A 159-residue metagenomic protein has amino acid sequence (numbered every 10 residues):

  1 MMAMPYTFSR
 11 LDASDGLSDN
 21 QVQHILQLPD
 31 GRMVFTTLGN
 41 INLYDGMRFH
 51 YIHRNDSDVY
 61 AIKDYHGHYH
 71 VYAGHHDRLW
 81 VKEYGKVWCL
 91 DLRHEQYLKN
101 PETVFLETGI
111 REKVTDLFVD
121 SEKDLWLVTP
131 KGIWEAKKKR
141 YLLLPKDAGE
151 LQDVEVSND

Functional and structural regions predicted by a protein language model:
M1-D159: Carboxylate-rich, polar loop motifs that coordinate divalent cations or form catalytic acidic clusters
